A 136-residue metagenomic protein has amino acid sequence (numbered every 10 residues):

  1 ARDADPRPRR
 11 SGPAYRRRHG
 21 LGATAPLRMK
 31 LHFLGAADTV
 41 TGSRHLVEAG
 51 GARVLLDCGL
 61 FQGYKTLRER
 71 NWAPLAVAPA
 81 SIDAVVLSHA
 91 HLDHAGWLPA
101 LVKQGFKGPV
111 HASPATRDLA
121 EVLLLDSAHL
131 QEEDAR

Functional and structural regions predicted by a protein language model:
A1-A25: Compositionally biased, low-complexity flexible segments
R28-K30: Extreme N-terminal starter segment of soluble prokaryotic enzymes
F33: Short, Gly/Pro- and small/polar-rich lid/capping loops
A37-T39, A49-G108, A112, T116 (+1 more regions): Pre-active-site segment of Zn-dependent metallo-hydrolases
T41-S43: Residue-level marker for the onset of beta-strands and adjacent loop->beta junctions in well-ordered domains
